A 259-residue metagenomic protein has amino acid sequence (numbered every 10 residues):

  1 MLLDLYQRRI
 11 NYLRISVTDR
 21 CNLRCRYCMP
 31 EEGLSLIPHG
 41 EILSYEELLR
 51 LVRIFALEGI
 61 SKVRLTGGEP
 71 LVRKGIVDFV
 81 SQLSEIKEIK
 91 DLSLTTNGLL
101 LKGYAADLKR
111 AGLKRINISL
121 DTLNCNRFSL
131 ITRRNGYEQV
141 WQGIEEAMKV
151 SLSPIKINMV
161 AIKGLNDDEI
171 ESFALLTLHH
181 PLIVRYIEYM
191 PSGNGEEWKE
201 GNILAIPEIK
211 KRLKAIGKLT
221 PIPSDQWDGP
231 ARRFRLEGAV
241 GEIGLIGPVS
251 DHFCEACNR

Functional and structural regions predicted by a protein language model:
M1-R14, R24, L57, A231-L236 (+1 more regions): N-terminal [4Fe-4S]-dependent radical SAM core
L5-Y45: Canonical Radical SAM [4Fe-4S] cluster-binding loop centered on the CxxxCxxC motif and its immediate flanking residues
L23, C125-N126, H252: Glycine-centered loop/turn positions within well-structured domains that cap or flank conserved ligand/cofactor-binding
E32-L36, L123-C125, P191-N194: A short, flexible beta-alpha/helix-coil linker loop
I42-R64, V72-H179, I183-R185: Radical SAM/AdoMet-radical enzyme domain recognition
E69: Conserved G/P- and acidic residue-centered "switch" motifs that form tight phosphate/ATP-binding loops in soluble
I155-N158, E188-K199: Short, flexible active-site loops
G193-R259: Accessory C-terminal segments flanking Radical SAM cores
